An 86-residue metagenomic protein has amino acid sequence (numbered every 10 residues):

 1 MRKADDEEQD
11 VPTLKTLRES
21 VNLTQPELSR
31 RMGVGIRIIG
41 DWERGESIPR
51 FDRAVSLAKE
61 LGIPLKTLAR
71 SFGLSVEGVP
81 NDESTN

Functional and structural regions predicted by a protein language model:
M1-S20: A short, Lys/Arg-rich alpha-helix, primarily the initiator
R2-D5, K59, T67-N86: Short, charged recognition helix plus adjacent turn of helix-turn-helix-like nucleic-acid-binding domains
T13, T24, R50-R53, P64: Residues that mark the N-terminal boundary/hinge immediately upstream of a DNA-recognition element
K15, G40-D41, R50, A69: Key DNA-contacting residues within the recognition helix of helix-turn-helix
R18, S29, A58: The alpha-helix within a helix-turn-helix
N22-D41: Short alpha-helical DNA-recognition segment
Q25, I36, E46-S47, L65 (+1 more regions): The DNA-contacting recognition helix of HTH DNA-binding domains and analogous helical DNA-recognition elements
G33, D52-L68: DNA major-groove recognition helix of helix-turn-helix/homeodomain DNA-binding modules
